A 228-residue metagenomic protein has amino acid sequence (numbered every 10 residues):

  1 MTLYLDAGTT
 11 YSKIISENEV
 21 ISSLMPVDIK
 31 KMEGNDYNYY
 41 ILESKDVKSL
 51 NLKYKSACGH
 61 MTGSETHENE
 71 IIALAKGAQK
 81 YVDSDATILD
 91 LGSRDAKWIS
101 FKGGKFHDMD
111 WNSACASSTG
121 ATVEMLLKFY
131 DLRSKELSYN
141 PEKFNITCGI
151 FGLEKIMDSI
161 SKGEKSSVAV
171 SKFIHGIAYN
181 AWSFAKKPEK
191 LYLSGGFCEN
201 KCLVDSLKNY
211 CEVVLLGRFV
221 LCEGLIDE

Functional and structural regions predicted by a protein language model:
M1, T62-D108, W182, E223-E228: Conserved phosphate-binding catalytic cores of ATP/NTP-utilizing and phosphoryl-transfer enzymes
T2-L42, F106-A116: Short glycine-rich, Thr/Ser-proximal phosphate-binding strand/loop in the N-terminal lobe of ATP-dependent enzymes
L5-Y11, D90-D95, T119, G195-C198: A short acidic Gly-Thr/Ser loop motif
K30-N35, G103-G149, L221-D227: Glycine-rich phosphate-binding loop plus the immediately following alpha-helix
Y37-I72, A96, G103, H107-W111 (+1 more regions): Short beta-strand-loop/turn "lid" adjacent to the catalytic site in phosphate-handling enzymes
C58-T62, P188-L207, L216: Glycine-rich phosphate-binding loops at beta-strand->alpha-helix junctions
E70-I71, S206-L225: Conserved phosphate-binding/catalytic loops in two-lobed NTP-binding clefts
C148-K190, V214: Adenine-nucleotide phosphate-binding core of ATP-dependent small-molecule kinases
